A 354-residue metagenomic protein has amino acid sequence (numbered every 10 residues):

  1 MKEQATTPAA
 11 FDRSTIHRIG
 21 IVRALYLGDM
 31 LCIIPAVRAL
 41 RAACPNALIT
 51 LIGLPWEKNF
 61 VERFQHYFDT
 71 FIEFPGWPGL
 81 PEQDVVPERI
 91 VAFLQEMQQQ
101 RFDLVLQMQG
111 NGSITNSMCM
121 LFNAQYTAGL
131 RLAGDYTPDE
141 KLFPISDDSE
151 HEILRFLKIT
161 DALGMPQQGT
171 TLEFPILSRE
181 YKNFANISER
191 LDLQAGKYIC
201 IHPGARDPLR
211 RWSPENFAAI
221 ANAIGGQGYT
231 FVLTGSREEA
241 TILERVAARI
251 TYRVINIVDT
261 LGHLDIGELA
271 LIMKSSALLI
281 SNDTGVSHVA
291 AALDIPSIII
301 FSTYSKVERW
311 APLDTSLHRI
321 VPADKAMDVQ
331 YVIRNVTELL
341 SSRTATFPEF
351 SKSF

Functional and structural regions predicted by a protein language model:
M1-F354: Catalytic machinery of carbohydrate-active enzymes, primarily nucleotide-sugar-dependent glycosyltransferases
